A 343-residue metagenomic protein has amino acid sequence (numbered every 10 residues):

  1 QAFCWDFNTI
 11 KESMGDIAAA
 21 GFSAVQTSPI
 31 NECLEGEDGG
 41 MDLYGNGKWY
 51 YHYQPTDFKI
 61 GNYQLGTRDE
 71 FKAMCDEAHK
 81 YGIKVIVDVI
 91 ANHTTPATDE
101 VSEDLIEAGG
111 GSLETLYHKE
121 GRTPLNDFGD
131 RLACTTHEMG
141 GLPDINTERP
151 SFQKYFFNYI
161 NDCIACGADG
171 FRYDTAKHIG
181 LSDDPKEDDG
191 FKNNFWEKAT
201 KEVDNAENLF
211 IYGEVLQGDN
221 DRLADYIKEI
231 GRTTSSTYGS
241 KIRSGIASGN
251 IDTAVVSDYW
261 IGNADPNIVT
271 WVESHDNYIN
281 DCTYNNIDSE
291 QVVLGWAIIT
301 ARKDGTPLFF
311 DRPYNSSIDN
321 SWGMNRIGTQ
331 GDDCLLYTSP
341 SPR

Functional and structural regions predicted by a protein language model:
Q1-A20, A91, F156, D162: N-terminal module-boundary/linker segments of secreted carbohydrate-active enzymes
Q1-C4, Y53-G66, G140-F152, K177-E187 (+1 more regions): The substrate-binding groove and active-site-proximal loops of carbohydrate-active enzymes, especially glycoside
E12-G15, P29-Y53, A73-H79, I83 (+3 more regions): Active-site-proximal helices and loops of the catalytic beta/alpha 8
A18-A20, A24-S28: A short glycine-rich, aromatic-capped structural motif
G21, H93, G167: Conserved functional loop/turn residues at catalytic and ligand-binding sites
C33-F71, S112-P143: Aromatic- and acidic-residue-enriched carbohydrate-binding clefts of CAZyme catalytic domains
N92-H93, I179: Short acidic, Gly/Ser-rich segments with clustered Asp/Glu that frequently serve as metal-coordination loops in enzyme
T95-K154, D225, E229-T237, V292 (+1 more regions): Glycan-binding loop/region signatures in secreted carbohydrate-active enzymes
